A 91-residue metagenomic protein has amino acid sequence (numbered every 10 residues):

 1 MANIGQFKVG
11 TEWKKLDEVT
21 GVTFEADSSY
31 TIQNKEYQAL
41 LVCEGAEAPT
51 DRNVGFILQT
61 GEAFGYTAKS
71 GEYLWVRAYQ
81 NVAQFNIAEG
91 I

Functional and structural regions predicted by a protein language model:
M1-V9: A short "linker-to-beta-strand initiation" element
K8-D27: Surface-exposed ligand/attachment interfaces on beta-rich extracellular proteins
S28-Y30, T67-V82: Noncatalytic modules at the cell exterior or secretory-pathway interfaces, chiefly beta-strand-rich lectin/adhesion
Q33-R52: Short, surface-exposed beta-strand/strand-loop-strand elements in extracellular ectodomains
L40-E44, Q80-G90: Edge beta-strands of jelly-roll/beta-sandwich modules across compartments, strongly enriched in secreted/luminal
D51-G71: Intrinsically disordered, low-complexity Pro/Gly/Ser/Thr-rich segments with frequent PxxP/GP/PP motifs and embedded
